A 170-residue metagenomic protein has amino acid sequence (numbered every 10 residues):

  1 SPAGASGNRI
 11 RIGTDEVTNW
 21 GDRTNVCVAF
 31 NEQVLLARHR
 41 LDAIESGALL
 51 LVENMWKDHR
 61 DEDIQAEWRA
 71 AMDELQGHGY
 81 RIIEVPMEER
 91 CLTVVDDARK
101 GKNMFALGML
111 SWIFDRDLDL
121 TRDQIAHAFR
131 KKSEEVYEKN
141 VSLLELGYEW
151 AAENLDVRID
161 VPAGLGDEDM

Functional and structural regions predicted by a protein language model:
S1-M170: Active-site cofactor/cluster-binding pocket
